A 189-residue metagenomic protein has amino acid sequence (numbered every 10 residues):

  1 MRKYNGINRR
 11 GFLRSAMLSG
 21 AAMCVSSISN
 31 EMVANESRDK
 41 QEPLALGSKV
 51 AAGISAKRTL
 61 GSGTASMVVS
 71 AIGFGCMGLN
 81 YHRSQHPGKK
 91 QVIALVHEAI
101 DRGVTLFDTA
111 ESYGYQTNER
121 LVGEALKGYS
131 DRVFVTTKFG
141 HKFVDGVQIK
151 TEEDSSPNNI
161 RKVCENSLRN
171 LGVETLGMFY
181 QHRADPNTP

Functional and structural regions predicted by a protein language model:
R2-F134: N-terminal binding-site loop/beta-alpha segment at the start of enzyme catalytic domains that lines or forms
I72-C76, R102, F143-G146, T175-G177: A short alpha-helix capping/helix-coil boundary motif
M77, A110-S112, K138-K142, Q181-A184: Active-site beta-loop-alpha junctions enriched in small/polar residues
H82, T117, D145, P186-P189: Glycine/Thr-rich phosphate-binding loops of Rossmann-like dinucleotide-binding domains
T105, T109, T137, V173 (+1 more regions): Ser/Thr-centric signal marking residues that sit in or immediately flank functional binding/regulatory motifs
D131-P157: Structural motif corresponding to the early beta-alpha repeats
V147-P189: Glycine/proline-rich, positively charged, aromatic-decorated active-site loop/lid region on the catalytic face
